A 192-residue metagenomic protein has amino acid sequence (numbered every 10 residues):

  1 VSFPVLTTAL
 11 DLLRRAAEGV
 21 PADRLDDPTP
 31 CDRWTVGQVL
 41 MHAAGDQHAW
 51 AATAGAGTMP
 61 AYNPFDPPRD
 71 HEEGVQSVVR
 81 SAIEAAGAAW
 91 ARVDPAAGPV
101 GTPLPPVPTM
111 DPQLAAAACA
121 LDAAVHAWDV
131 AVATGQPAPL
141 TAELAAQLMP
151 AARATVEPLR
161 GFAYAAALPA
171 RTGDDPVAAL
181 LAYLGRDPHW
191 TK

Functional and structural regions predicted by a protein language model:
S2-V5, A9-L12, G19-D32, A49-K192: Structured surface interface patches that mediate subunit assembly and partner/cofactor docking
V39: Extended, alpha-helix-rich binding/interface surfaces that flank or overlap catalytic cores and mediate recognition
H42-A43: Glycine-rich loop at the start of a catalytic domain that most often binds anionic cofactors/ligands
